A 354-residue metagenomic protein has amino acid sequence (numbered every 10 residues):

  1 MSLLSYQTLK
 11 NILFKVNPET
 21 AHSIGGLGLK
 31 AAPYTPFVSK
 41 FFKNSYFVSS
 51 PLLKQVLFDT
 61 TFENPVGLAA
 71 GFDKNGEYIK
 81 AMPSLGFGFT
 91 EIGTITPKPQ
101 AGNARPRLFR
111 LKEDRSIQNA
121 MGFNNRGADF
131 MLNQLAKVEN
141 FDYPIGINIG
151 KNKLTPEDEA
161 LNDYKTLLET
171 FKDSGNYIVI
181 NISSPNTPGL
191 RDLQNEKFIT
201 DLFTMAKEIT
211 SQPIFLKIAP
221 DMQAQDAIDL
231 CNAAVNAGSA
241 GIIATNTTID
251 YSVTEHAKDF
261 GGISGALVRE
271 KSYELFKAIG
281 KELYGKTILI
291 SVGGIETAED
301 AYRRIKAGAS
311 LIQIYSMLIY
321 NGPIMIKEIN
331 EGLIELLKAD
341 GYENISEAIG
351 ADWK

Functional and structural regions predicted by a protein language model:
S39-V48, I182-F198, A227-E282: Glycine/Thr-rich beta-alpha phosphate-binding loop at enzyme active sites
T61-G67, D142-I147, I209-M222, E282-S291: Short beta-strand/loop segments at the ligand-binding rim of alpha/beta enzyme cores
E77-M82, M222-N236, G285, I295-I312: Catalytic cores of alpha/beta
E91-Q100, A240-I249, A301-E328: Glycine-rich phosphate-binding active-site loops on the catalytic face of alpha/beta enzymes
G93-D142: A gly/proline- and charged-residue-enriched helix-loop-helix capping module
K98-R107, A128-D129, K137, N186-S211 (+4 more regions): Active-site-adjacent beta->alpha loops and helix N-cap segments on the catalytic face of soluble alpha/beta enzymes
P99-R115, Y251-G265, I319-Y342: C-terminal helical cap(s) of enzyme catalytic domains, especially alpha/beta-barrels
N152-Y164, L216-V235: Active-site glycine- and acidic-residue-rich loops that bind and position anionic ligands or nucleotide-like cofactors
